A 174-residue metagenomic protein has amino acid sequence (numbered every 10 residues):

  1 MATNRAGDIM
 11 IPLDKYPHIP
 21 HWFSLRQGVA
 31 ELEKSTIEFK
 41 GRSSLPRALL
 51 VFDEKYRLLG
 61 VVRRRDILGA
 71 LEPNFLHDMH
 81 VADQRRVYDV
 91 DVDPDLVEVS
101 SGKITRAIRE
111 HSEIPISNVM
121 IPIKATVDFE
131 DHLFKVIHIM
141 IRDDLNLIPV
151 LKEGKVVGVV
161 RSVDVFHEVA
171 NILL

Functional and structural regions predicted by a protein language model:
N4, V62, I114, D131 (+1 more regions): Short beta-to-alpha loop/turn elements within the nucleotide-binding domains of ABC transporters
N4-P17, F23, I114-K124: Bateman (tandem CBS) regulatory domains
I19-P46, L68-N74, A107-I108, T126-D144 (+2 more regions): The conserved cystathionine-beta-synthase
L32, S43-R65, M140, I148-V163: A glycine-centered beta-loop-beta connector
L58-V62, A70, I104: Ordered, amphipathic secondary-structure segments that act as subunit-interaction surfaces in large macromolecular
G69-V99: Helix-adjacent hinge/juxtasegments
R85-D89, S162-L174: Juxtadomain coupling helices with adjacent low-complexity linkers
D95-A125: Alpha-helix-centered segments that form part of catalytic cores
